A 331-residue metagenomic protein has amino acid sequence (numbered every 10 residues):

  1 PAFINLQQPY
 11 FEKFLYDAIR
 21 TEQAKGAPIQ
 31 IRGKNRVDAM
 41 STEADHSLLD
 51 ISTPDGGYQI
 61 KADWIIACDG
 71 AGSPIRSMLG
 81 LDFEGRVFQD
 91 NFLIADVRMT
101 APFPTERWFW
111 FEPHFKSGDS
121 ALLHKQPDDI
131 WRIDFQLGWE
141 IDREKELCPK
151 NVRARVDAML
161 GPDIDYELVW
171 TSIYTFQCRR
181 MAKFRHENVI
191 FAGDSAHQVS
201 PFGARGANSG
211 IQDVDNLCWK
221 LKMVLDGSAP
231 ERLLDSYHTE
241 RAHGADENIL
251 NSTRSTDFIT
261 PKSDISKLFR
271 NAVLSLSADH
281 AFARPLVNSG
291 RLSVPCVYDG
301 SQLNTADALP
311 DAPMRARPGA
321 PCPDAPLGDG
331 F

Functional and structural regions predicted by a protein language model:
P1-R20, H124: Active-site-adjacent segment of FAD-dependent monooxygenases/related oxidoreductases
K13, D17-G26, S41-T42, A154 (+1 more regions): Helical substrate-recognition/capping region of FAD-dependent monooxygenase/halogenase enzymes
L15, A67, L168-W170, Y174-S255 (+2 more regions): Conserved mid-domain beta->alpha element of the FAD-binding
Y16-A18, I29, H46-L48, W64 (+1 more regions): Conserved FAD-binding catalytic core of PHBH/FMO-like flavoproteins
K34-D38, T53: Conserved SAM/SAH-binding loop
S41-L48, R185-H186: A short, glycine/Asx- and small/polar-enriched loop/turn that sits immediately N-terminal to a beta-strand
S52-G57, K116-G118: Glycine-centered tight beta-turn/hairpin loop motif at sheet-sheet or coil-to-beta transitions
D55-W64, H186: Core beta-strand elements of the Rossmann-like FAD/NAD(P) dinucleotide-binding domain in flavoenzyme oxidoreductases
